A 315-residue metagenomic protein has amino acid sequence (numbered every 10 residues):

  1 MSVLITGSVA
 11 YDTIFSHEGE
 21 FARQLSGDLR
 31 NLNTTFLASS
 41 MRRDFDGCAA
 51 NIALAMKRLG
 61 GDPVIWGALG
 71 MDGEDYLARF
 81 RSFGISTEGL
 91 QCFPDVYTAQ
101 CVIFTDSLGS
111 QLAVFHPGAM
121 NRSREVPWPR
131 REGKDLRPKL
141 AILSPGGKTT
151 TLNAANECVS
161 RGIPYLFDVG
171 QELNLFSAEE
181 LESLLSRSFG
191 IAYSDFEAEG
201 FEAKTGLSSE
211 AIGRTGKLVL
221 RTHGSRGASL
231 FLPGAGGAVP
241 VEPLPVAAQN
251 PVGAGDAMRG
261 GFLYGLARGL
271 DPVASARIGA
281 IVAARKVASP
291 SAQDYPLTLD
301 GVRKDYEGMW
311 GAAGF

Functional and structural regions predicted by a protein language model:
M1-V64, D75, A247-A248, F315: Glycine-rich phosphate/adenosyl-contacting loop at the front of the ribokinase-like
V3, D62-P63, T87, Y165 (+1 more regions): Hydrophobic anchor at the start of a short beta-strand that flanks the dinucleotide cofactor-binding loop
V9, G146, A257: Active-site metal-binding loops of divalent metal-dependent hydrolases
K57, V159, A267: Gly/Ala-rich phosphate-binding loop of Rossmann-like dinucleotide-binding domains, activating on the conserved
D62-G89: A glycine-rich beta-to-alpha transition motif near the start of alpha/beta enzyme domains, typified by
E88-F93, C101-P145: Conserved phosphate-binding/catalytic loop of the ribokinase/pfkB sugar-kinase fold
V159-P240, A247: Conserved phosphate/ATP/ADP-binding segment of small-molecule kinases
T205-F315: Conserved phosphate-binding/catalytic region of the ribokinase-like
